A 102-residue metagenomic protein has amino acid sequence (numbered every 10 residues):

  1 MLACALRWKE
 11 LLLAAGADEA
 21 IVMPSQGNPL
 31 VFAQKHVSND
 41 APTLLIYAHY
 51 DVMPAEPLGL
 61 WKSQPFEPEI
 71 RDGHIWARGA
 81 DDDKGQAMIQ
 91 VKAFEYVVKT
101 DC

Functional and structural regions predicted by a protein language model:
M1-D82, A87, Y96-C102: Acidic/His- and Gly-rich active-site-bordering loop/insert found across diverse amide/peptide-bond hydrolases
